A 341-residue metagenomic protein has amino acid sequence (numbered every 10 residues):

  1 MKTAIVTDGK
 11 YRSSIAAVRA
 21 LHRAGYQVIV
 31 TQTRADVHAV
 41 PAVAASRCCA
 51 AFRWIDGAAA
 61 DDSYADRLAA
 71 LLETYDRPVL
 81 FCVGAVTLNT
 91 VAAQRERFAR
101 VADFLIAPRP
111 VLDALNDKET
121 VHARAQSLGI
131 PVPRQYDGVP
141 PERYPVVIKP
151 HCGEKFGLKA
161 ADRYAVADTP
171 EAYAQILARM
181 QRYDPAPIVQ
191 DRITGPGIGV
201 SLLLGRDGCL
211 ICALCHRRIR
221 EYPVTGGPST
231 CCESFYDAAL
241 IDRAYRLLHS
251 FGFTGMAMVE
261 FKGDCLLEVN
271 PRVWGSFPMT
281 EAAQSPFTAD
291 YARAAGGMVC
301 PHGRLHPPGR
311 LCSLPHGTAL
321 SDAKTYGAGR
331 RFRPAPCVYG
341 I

Functional and structural regions predicted by a protein language model:
M1-L105: ATP-binding N-terminal substructure of ATP-dependent carboxylate-amine bond-forming enzymes
L112-P187, T194, R206-C209, A238-A239: Active-site nucleotide/adenylate-binding loops and adjacent lid/helix of ATP-dependent enzymes
D168-G226, C232-Y245, H249, G263-L266: Phosphate-binding site of ATP-dependent enzymes
I188-V189, T254-E260, P301-L305: Flexible, glycine/charged-enriched surface loops at secondary-structure junctions
R220-P223, P228-T230, N270-A283: Glycine-rich phosphate/pyrophosphate-binding beta-alpha loops
L248-E281: Conserved metal-phosphate-binding beta-hairpin within the catalytic cores of diverse ATP-dependent phosphoryl-transfer
A289-I341: Peripheral (often C-terminal) accessory segments that flank ATP-dependent C-N-forming ligase machineries
